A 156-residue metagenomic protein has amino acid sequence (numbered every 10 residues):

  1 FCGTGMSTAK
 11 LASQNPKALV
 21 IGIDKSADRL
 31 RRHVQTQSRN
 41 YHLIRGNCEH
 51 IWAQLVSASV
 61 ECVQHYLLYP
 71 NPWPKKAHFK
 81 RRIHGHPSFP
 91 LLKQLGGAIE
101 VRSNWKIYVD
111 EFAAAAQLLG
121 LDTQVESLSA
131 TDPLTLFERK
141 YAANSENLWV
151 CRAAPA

Functional and structural regions predicted by a protein language model:
F1-G5: Class I SAM-dependent methyltransferase "Motif I" SAM/SAH-binding loop
A18-I21: Short beta-strand element of Class I
S26: Conserved SAM/SAH-binding beta-strand->alpha-helix loop
V34-S59: S-adenosyl-L-methionine
Q64-F79: A short SAM/SAH-binding and catalytic strip from SAM-dependent methyltransferases
H84-A98: A short glycine-rich, Lys/Arg-flanked "PGG" loop and its adjoining helix->strand segment in the class I
Y108-A115, L119-A156: Class I S-adenosyl-L-methionine
